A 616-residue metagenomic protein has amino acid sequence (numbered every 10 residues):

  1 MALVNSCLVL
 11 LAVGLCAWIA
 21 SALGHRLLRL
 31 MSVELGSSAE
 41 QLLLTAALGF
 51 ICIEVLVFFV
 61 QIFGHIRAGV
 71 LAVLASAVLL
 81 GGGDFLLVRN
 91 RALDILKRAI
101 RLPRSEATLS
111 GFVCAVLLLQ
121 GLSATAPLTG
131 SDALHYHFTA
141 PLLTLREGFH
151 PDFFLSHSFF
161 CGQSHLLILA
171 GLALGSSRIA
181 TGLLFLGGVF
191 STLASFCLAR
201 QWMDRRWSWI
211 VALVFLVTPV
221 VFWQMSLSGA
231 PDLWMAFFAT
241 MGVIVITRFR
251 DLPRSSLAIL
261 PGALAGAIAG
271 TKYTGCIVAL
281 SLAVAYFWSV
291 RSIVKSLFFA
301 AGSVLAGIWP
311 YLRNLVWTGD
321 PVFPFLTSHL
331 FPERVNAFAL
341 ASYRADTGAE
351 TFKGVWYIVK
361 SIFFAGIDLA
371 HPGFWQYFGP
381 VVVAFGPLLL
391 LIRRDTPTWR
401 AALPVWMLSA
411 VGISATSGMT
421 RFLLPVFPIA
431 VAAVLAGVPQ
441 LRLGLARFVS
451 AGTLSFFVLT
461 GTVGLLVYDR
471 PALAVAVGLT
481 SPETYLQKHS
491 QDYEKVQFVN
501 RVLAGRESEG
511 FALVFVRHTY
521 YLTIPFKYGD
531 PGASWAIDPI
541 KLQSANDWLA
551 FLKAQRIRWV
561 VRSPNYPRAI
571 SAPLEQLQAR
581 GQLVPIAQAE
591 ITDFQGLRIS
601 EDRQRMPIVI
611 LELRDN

Functional and structural regions predicted by a protein language model:
M1-I100, I413, W548-L549: Membrane-embedded, hydrophobic transmembrane alpha-helices
L35-T45, R178-I179, S195-V220, F237 (+2 more regions): Transmembrane-helix signature of polytopic, membrane-embedded enzymes that assemble or transfer cell-envelope glycans
L109-V113, R206, I259-A265, A279-A283 (+3 more regions): Signature aromatic-anchored transmembrane alpha helix within multi-pass, membrane-resident enzymes that catalyze glycan
G111-A115, W209-L216, A263, S281 (+3 more regions): Transmembrane alpha-helix segments characteristic of polytopic inner-membrane glycan-assembly/cell-envelope
L128-T139, S450, F456-V499, H518-Y520: Membrane-proximal, lumen/periplasm-facing interface regions of secretory-pathway glyco- and lipid-modifying enzymes
S191-F196, K360-M407, R447: Hydrophobic, aromatic-rich transmembrane alpha-helices and their immediate juxtamembrane boundary segments
W288, K295-L369, T460-Y468: Membrane-lumen/periplasm interface segments of specific transmembrane helices in polyprenyl phosphate-linked
L486-A533, W559-N565: Short periplasmic/luminal acceptor-recognition loop of GT-C membrane glycosyltransferases, typified by
